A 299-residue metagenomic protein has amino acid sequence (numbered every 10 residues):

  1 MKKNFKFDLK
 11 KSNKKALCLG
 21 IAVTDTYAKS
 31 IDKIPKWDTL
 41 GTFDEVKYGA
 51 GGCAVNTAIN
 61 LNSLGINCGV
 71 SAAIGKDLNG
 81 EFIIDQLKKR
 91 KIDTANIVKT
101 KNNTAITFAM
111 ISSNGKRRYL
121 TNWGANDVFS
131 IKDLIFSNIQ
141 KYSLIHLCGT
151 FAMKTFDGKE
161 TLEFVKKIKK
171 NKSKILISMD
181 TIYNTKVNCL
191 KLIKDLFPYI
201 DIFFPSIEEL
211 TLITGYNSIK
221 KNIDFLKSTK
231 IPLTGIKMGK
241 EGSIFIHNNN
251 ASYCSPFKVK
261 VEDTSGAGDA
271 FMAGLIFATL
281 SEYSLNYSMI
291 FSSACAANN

Functional and structural regions predicted by a protein language model:
M1-A73, L78-F82, K89: Glycine-rich phosphate/adenosyl-contacting loop at the front of the ribokinase-like
M1-V23, Q86-K99, S112-S252, Y283: Ribokinase/PfkB-type carbohydrate-kinase core domain
G51, F129-S130, I213-G215, V261-S265: Short, charged, surface-exposed secondary-structure boundary motifs
S63, T229, M238, S255-N299: Conserved post-catalytic alpha-helical subdomain immediately downstream of the catalytic base and nucleotide-binding
N102-A105: Short acidic/glycine-enriched loop/turn segments that link adjacent beta-strands
